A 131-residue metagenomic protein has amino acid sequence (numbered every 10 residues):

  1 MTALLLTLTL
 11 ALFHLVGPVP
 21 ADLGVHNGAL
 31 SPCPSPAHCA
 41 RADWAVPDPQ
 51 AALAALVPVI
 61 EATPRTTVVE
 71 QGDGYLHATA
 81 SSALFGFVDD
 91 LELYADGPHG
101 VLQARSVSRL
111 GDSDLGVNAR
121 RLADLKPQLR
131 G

Functional and structural regions predicted by a protein language model:
T2-H14: Hydrophobic membrane-insertion alpha-helices, especially the h-region of bacterial N-terminal signal peptides
L12-G131: Ser/Thr-rich, low-complexity intrinsically disordered terminal regions
